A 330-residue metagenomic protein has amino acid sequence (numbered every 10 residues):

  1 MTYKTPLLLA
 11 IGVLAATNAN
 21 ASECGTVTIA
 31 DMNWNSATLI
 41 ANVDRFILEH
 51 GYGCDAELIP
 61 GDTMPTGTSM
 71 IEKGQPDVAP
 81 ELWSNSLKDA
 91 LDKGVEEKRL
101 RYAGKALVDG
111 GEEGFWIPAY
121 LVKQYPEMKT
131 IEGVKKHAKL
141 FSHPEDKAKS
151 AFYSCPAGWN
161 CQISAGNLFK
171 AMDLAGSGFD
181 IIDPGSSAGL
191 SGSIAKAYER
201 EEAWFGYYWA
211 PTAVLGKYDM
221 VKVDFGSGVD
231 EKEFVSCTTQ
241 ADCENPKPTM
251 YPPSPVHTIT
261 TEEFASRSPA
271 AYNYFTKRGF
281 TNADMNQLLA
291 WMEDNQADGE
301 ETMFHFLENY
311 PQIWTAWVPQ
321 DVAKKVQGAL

Functional and structural regions predicted by a protein language model:
S22-S36, D55-I59, K149-Y153, F275: Short, well-ordered beta-strand elements
S36, Q162-S177, P184-E201, A213 (+2 more regions): An extracytoplasmic/periplasmic, membrane-proximal ligand-sensing/linker region
S36-C54: Short, polar/charged alpha-helical segment
M64-Y120: N-terminal segment of the mature folded domain
T68-M70, P76-W83, Y153-F234: Ligand-binding pocket segment of bilobal, Venus flytrap-like solute-binding proteins
L100-S154: A conserved helix-loop-strand patch within extracytoplasmic ligand-binding domains of the periplasmic binding
E112-Q124, P255-R267, A290-W291: A bilobed periplasmic-binding-protein/Venus flytrap-type ligand-binding module shared by bacterial periplasmic
K217-Y274, R278-G279: C-terminal lobe and pocket-closing loops of periplasmic/extracytoplasmic Venus-flytrap solute-binding proteins
